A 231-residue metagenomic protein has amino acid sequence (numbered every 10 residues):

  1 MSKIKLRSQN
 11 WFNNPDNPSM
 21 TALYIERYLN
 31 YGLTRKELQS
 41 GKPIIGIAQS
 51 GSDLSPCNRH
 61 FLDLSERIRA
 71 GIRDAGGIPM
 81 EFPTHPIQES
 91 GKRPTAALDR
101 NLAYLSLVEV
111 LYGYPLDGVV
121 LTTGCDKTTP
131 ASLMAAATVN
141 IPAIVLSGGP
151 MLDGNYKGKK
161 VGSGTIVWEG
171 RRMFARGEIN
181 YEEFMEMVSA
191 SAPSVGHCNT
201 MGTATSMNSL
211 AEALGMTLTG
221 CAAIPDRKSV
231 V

Functional and structural regions predicted by a protein language model:
M1-Q39: N-terminal amphipathic/basic leader segments beginning at the initiator methionine
I4-P15, I45-S52, F82-P94, L111 (+4 more regions): Gly-rich Lys/Arg/Thr-decorated short loops/hinges at beta-loop-alpha junctions or inter-strand turns that position
A22, K36-S40, E66, V167 (+2 more regions): Generic hydrophobic-segment detector
L23-Y24, Y28, Q49, F174 (+1 more regions): Residue-level signal for pocket-adjacent positions within structured domains
T34, L38, R59-H60, S206 (+1 more regions): Short capping/connector residues at structural and topological boundaries
K36-S147: Long, structured ligand/cofactor-binding scaffold of large enzymes
A97-V231: Active-site cavity-forming subdomains of large catalytic enzyme subunits
